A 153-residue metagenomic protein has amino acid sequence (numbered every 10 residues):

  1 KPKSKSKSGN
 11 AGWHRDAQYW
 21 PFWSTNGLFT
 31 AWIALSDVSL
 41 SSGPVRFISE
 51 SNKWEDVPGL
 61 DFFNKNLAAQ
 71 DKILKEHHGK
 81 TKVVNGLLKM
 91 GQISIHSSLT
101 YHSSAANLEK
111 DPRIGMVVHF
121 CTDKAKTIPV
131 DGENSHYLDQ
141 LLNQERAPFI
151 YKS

Functional and structural regions predicted by a protein language model:
K1-V45: Conserved double-stranded beta-helix
P2-S4, S39, W54, T122-K124 (+1 more regions): Feature marks short, surface-exposed loop/turn motifs that line or immediately flank catalytic pockets and channel
A11, R15-D16, N64-T81, P112 (+1 more regions): Short, surface-exposed loop/helix-turn segments at secondary-structure junctions that function as lids/hinges flanking
D16-L28, T81-V83, L88-M90, D111-P112: A short beta-loop-beta micro-motif enriched in histidine and acidic residues
Q18, T25, A34, E50-K53 (+2 more regions): Short capping/connector residues at structural and topological boundaries
W32-A34, L67, K110, G115: A generic membrane alpha-helix/interface feature
V38-A105: Double-stranded beta-helix
L60-F62, I93-I95, L99-S153: Non-heme Fe(II)/2-oxoglutarate
